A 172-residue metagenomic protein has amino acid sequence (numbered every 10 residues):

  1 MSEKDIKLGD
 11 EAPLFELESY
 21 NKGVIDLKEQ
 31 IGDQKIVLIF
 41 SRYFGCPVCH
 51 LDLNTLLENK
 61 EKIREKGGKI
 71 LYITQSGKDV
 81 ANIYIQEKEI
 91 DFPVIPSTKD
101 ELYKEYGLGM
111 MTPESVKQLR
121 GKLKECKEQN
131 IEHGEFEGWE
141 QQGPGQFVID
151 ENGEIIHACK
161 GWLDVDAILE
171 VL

Functional and structural regions predicted by a protein language model:
M1-K28: N-terminal "domain-start" segment that seeds a small globular fold
K7-D10, G32, E65, Q141: A generic fold-level signal
A12-P13, V37, G143-G145: Short loop/turn microsegments at loop-to-beta-strand junctions
L27-L56, K69: Short active-site neighborhood of thiol/selenol oxidoreductases, capturing the structured segment around
S41, T74, D150: Short beta-strand/turn micro-motifs composed of small residues that flank or help shape donor/cofactor-binding pockets
D52-E105: Structural microenvironment flanking redox-active thiols in thiol-disulfide oxidoreductases
S97-L163: Thiol/selenol-based redox catalytic cores and closely related redox-interacting motifs
L163-L172: A short, polar/charged loop-to-alpha-helix boundary motif
